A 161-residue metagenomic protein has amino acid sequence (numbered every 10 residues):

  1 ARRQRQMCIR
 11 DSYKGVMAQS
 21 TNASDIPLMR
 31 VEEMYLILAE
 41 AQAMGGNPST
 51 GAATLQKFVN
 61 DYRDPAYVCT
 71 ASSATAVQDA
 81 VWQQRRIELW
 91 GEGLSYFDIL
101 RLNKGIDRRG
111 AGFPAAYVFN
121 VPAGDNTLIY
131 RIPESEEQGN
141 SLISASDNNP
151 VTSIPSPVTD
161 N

Functional and structural regions predicted by a protein language model:
R2-Q6, R10-N161: Acidic/polar-rich alpha-helix caps and helix-coil junctions
